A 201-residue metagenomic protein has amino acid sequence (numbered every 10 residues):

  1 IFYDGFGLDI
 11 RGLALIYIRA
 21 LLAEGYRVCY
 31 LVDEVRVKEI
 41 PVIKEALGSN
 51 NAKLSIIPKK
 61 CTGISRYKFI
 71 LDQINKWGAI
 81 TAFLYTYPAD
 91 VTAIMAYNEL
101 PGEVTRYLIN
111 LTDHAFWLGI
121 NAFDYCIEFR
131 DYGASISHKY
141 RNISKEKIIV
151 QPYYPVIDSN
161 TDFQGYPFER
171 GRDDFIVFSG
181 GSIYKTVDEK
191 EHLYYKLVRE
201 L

Functional and structural regions predicted by a protein language model:
I1-A52: N-terminal subdomain of nucleotide-sugar transferases
F2-D4, L71-D90: Short N-terminal targeting/anchoring amphipathic segment
Y3, I109, F129, S179-S182: Short hydrophobic "strand-cap" motifs at the C-terminus of beta-strands
R11, A82-P101, D113-L118: An aromatic- and histidine-rich active-site surface loop
L13-A14, S137-L201: Conserved catalytic-core segment of nucleotide-activated headgroup transferases in glycan assembly
R36-K44, T92, G133-H138, V187-D188: Short, charged/polar "capping" segments at the starts of alpha-helices and the immediately preceding loops
N50-Y67: A short, charged, and often flexible helix/loop element on the N-terminal side of the glycosyltransferase catalytic
P101-D158: Active-site-proximal region of nucleotide-activated glycan assembly enzymes, centered on histidine/acidic-rich loops
